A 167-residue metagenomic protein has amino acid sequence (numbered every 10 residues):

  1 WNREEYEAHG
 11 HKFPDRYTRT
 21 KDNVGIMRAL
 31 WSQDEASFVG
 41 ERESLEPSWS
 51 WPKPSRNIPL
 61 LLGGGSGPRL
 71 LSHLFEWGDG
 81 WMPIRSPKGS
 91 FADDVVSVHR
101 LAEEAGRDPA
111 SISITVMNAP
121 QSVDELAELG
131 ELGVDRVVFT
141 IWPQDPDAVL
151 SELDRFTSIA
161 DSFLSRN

Functional and structural regions predicted by a protein language model:
W1-N167: Active-site-adjacent structural elements that line small-molecule/cofactor binding pockets in enzymes
